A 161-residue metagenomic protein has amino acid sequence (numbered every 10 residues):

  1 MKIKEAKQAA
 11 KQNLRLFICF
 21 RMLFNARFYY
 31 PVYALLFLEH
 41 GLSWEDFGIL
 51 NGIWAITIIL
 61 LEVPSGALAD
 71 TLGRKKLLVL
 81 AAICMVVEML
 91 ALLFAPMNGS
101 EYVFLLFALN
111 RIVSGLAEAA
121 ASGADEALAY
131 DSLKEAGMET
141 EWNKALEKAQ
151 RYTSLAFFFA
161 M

Functional and structural regions predicted by a protein language model:
K2-L60, A91, V113: Helix-loop boundary and gating motifs at the non-cytosolic
L42, T71-G73, T140: Membrane-helix interface residues
S43-N51, V103, W142-L146: Juxtamembrane helix-start elements in MFS-like secondary transporters
A55-V63, S154-M161: Residue-level signature of mid-helix packing/kink "hotspots" within the transmembrane helices of 12-pass Major
T71-A82, K148: Cytoplasmic membrane-interface "Motif A"-like loop-to-helix N-cap segments of 12-TM Major Facilitator Superfamily
V79, I83-E101, F107: C-terminal ends and interior cores of transmembrane alpha-helices in multi-pass membrane transporters/permeases
N110-T153: Cytoplasmic helix-loop-helix junction between adjacent transmembrane helices in 12-TM secondary transporters
